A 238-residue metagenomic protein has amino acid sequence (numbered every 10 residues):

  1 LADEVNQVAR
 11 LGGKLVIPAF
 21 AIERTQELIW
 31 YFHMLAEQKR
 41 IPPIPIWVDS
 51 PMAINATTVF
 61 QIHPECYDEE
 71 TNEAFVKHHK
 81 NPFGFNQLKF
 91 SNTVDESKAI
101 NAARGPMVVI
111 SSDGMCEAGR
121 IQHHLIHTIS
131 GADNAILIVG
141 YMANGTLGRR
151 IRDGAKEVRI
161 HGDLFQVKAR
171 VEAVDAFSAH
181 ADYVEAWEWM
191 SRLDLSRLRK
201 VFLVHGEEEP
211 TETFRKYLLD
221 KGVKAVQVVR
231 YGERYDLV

Functional and structural regions predicted by a protein language model:
L1-V238: Acidic/His-rich, metal-assisted hydrolase cores and their charged scaffolds
